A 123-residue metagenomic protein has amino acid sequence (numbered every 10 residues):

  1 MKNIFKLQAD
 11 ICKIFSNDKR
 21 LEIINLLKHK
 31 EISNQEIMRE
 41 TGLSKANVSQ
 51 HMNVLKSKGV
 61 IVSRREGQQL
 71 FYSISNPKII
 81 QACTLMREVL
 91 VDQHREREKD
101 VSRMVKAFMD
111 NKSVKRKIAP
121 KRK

Functional and structural regions predicted by a protein language model:
M1-I4, H29, S33, S57 (+1 more regions): C-terminal regulatory/oligomerization modules of transcriptional regulators
N3-N47, Q69-I79: N-terminal helix-turn-helix DNA-binding core of bacterial DNA-binding proteins
D10, G42, N53, V114 (+1 more regions): Short, low-complexity interaction segments enriched in Ser/Thr/Pro/Gly
S16, E22-I23, V48, G59 (+4 more regions): Sequence-pattern detector for short linear motifs and compositional/periodic biases rather than a specific fold
R39, Q50, K56-S57: Alpha-helical residues within the helix-turn-helix
L43-Q50, S102-R103, D110: Compositionally biased, low-hydrophobicity segments enriched in charged and small polar residues
H51-M52, S73, R95: Compositionally biased, intrinsically disordered low-complexity regions enriched in proline and serine
K56-E66, S73: Beta-hairpin "wing" of winged helix-turn-helix
